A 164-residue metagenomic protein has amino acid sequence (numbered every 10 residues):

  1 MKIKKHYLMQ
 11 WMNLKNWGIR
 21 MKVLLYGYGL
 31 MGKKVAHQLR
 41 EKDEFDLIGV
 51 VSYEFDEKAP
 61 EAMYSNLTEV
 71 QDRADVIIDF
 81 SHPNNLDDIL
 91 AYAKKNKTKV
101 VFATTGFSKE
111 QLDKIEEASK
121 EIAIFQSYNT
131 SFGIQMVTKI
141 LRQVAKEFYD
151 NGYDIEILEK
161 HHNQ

Functional and structural regions predicted by a protein language model:
Y28: Glycine-rich Rossmann-fold phosphate-binding loop(s) that bind the pyrophosphate of adenine dinucleotide cofactors
G32-K33: N-terminal Rossmann-fold NAD(P) dinucleotide-binding loop
K42-P60: NAD(P)-binding Rossmann-fold cofactor-contacting core
P60-R73: Short acidic low-complexity segments
Y92-E110: ADP-ribose/adenylate-binding Rossmann-like module
T104-I124: Rossmann-fold NAD(P)-binding glycine/threonine-rich loop
M136, I140, V144-Q164: Conserved anion/nucleotide-ligand pocket segment
